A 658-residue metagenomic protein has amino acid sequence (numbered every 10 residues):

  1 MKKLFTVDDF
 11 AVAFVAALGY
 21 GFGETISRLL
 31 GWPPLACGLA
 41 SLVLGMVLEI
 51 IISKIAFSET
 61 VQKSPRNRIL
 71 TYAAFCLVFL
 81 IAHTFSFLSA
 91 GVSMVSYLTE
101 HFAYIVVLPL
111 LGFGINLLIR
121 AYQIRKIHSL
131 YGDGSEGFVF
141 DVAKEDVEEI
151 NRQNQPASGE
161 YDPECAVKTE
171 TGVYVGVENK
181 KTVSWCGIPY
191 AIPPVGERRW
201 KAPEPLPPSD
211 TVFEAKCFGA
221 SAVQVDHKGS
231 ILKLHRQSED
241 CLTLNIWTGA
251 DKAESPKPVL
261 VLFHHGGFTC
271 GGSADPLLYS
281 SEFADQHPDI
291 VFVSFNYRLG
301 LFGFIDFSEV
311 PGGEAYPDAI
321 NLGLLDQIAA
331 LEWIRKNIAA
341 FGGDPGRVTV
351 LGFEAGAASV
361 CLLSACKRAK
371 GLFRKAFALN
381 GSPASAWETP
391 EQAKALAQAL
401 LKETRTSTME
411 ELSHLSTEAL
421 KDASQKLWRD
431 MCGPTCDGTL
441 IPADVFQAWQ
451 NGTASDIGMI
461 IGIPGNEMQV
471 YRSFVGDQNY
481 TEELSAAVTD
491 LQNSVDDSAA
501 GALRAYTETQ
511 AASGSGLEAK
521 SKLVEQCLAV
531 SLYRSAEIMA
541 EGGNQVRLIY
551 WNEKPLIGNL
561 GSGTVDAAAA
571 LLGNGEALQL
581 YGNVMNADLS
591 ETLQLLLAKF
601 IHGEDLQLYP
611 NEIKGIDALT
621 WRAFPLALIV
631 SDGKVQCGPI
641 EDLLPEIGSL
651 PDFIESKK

Functional and structural regions predicted by a protein language model:
L130-V310, E314-I320, L580-L593, I601-L608 (+2 more regions): Non-catalytic accessory segments of hydrolases
V225, S521, A529-K658: Mobile gating loops/cap/lid regions near enzyme active sites that modulate substrate access
S230-L232, A329, K336, K370 (+2 more regions): Substrate-access "cap/lid" subdomains that shape and gate the entrance to catalytic or ligand-binding pockets
H265, L322-D326, E354-A357: Active-site loop->helix "elbow" adjoining a glycine-rich segment at hydrolase catalytic centers
Y316-A339: Alpha/beta-hydrolase active-site loop
F341-F353: Alpha/beta-hydrolase fold nucleophile elbow
G352-A355, K367, N380: Catalytic nucleophile serine of serine hydrolases, specifically the conserved "nucleophile elbow" pentapeptide
A357-A369: Short glycine-enriched nucleophile-adjacent loop and the immediately C-terminal alpha-helix near the catalytic center
